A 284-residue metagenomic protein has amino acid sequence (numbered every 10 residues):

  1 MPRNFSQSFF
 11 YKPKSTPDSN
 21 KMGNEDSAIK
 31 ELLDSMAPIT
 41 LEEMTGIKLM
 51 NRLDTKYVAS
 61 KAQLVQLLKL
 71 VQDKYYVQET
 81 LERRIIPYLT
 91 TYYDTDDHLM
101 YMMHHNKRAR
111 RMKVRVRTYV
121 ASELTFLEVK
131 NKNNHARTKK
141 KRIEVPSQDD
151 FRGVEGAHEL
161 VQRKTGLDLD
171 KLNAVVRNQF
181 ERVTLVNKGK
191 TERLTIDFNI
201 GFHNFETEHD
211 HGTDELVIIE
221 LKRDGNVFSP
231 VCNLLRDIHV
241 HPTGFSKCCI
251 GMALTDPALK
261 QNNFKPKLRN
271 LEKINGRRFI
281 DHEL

Functional and structural regions predicted by a protein language model:
P2-L284: Phosphate-end processing signature that detects enzymes handling 5′-triphosphorylated RNA and polyphosphate
